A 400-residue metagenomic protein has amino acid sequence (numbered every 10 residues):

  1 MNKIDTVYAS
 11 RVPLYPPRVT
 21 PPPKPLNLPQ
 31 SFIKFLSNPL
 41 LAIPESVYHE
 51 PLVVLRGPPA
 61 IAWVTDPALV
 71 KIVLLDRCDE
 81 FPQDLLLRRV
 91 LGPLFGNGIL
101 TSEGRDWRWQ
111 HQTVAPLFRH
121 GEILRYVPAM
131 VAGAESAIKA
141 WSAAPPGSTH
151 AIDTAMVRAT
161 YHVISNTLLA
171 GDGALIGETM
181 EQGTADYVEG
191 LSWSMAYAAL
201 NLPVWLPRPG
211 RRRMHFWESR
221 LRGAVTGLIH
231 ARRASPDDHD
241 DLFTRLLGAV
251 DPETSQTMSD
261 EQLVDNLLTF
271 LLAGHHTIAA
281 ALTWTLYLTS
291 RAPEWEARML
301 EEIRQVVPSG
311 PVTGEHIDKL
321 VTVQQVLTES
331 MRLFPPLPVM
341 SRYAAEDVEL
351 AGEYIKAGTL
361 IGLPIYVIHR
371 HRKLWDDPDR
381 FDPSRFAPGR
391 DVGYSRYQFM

Functional and structural regions predicted by a protein language model:
N2-R105, W109, L124-S136, L175 (+3 more regions): N-terminal membrane-proximal hinge/A-helix region immediately C-terminal to the signal-anchor transmembrane segment
N2-R18, P82-R88, E122-A280, R298: Cytochrome P450 heme-thiolate monooxygenase catalytic core
P29-V53, G223, G227, G310-A351: Conserved cytochrome P450 K-helix E-x-x-R motif and the immediately C-terminal K′/meander segment
H120-I123, D237, G314-V321: Conserved, non-catalytic sequence blocks in retroelement Pol enzymes and Pol-derived host proteins
T277-E302: Cytochrome P450 catalytic-core helices
L363-D391: Conserved cytochrome P450 K-helix/beta-meander segment immediately N-terminal to the heme-binding cysteine loop
